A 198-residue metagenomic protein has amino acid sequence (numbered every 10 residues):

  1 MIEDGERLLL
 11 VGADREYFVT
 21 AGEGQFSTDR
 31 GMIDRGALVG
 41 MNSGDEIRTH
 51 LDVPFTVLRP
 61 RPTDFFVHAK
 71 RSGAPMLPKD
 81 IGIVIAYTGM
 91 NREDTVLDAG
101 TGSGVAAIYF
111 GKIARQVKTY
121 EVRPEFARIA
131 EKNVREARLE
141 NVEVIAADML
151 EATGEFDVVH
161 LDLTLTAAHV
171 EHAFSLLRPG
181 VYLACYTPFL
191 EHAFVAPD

Functional and structural regions predicted by a protein language model:
M1-R59: N-terminal auxiliary segments of SAM/dcSAM-dependent transferases
H68-G82, M90: Conserved SAM-binding loop and adjacent beta-strand
A86-N91, T153, S175: Glycine-rich helix-loop-beta junction characteristic of Rossmann-like nucleotide cofactor-binding loops
N91-G102, V159: Conserved class I S-adenosyl-L-methionine
S103-A114: Conserved SAM-binding loop of SAM-dependent methyltransferases across substrates and taxa, primarily the Class I
K112-K118, P179: Conserved S-adenosyl-L-methionine
Y120-A167: S-adenosyl-L-methionine
V170-D198: C-terminal substrate-binding/active-site "lid" region of AdoMet-derived donor-dependent transferases
